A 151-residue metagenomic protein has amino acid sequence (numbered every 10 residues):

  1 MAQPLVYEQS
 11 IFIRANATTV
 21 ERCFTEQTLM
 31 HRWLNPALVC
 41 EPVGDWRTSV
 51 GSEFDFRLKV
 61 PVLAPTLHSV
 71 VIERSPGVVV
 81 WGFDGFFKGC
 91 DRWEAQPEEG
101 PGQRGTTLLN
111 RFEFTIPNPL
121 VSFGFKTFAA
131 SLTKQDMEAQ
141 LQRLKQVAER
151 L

Functional and structural regions predicted by a protein language model:
M1-A2, C40-E41, L63-T66, F112-I116: Short hydrophobic/aromatic-rich motifs at helix boundaries and adjacent loops
M1-G44: Hydrophobic ligand-binding cavity/cleft-lining segments
E8, T66, C90: Short coil/loop residues immediately preceding or within conserved phosphate-binding loops of NTP-utilizing enzyme
S10-R14, R57, V70, G82 (+2 more regions): Generic structural detector for well-ordered beta-strands
R22-A37, V50-V62, L132: Short, solvent-exposed helix-to-loop capping segments enriched in aromatics
E26, K134, Q146-R150: A structural signal for alpha-helix termini and helix-coil/disorder junctions
E41-F87, E99-T107, A139-L151: Glycine-rich portal/gate segments that line the openings of hydrophobic small-molecule binding cavities
F83-A139, L144: Beta-strand/loop substructures that line and gate deep hydrophobic ligand-binding cavities in soluble
